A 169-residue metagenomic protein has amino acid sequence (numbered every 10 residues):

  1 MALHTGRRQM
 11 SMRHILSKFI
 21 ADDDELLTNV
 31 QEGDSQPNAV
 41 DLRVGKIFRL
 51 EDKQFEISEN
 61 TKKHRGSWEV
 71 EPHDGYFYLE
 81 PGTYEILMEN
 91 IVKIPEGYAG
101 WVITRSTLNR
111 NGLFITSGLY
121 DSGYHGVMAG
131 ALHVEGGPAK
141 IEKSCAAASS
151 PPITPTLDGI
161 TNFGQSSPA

Functional and structural regions predicted by a protein language model:
M1-A169: Non-catalytic terminal segments and appended small domains
